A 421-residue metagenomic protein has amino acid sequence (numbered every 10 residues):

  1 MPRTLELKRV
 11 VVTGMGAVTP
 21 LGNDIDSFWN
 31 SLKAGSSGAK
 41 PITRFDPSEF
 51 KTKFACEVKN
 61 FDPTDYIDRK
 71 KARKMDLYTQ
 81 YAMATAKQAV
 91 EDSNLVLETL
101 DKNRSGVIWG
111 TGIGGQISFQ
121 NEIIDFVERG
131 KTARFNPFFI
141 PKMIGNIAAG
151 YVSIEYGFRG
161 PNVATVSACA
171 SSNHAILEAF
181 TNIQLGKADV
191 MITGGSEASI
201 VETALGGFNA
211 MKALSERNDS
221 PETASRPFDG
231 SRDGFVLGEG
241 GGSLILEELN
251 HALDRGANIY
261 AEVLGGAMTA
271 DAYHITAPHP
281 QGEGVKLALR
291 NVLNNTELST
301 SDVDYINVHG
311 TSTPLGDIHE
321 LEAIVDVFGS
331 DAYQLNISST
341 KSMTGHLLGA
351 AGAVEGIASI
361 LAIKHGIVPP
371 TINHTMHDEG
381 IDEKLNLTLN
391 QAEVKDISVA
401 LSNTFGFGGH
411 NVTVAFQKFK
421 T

Functional and structural regions predicted by a protein language model:
M1-K71, S93, N250-Y260, I357-T371 (+1 more regions): ACP-dependent fatty acid/polyketide chain-elongation machinery
M1-V12, L97-K102, T296-D302, Y333 (+1 more regions): Flexible, low-complexity linker/loop segments at domain and module junctions
R9-T13, K40, D219-T296, Y305 (+1 more regions): Condensing-enzyme catalytic core mediating Claisen C-C bond formation in acyl metabolism
V12, S27, K33-S167, S196-L205 (+1 more regions): Conserved beta-ketoacyl condensing-enzyme motif
A82-L95, A148-Y156, P161-E197, F235-A257 (+3 more regions): Active-site-proximal alpha-helical scaffold in enzymes
A89-D101, A252-I259, L289-Y305, V327-D331: Phosphate/pyrophosphate-binding loops at sites that engage ATP/ADP/AMP, CoA/4′-phosphopantetheine, polyphosphate
G130-N136, L177, T181, E197-D254 (+2 more regions): Glycine-/small-residue-rich "gating" segment that lines the acyl/pantetheine channel and substrate pocket
Y273-G282, T311-F328, L347-V354, L385-L387: Short glycine/threonine-rich loop-to-helix capping motif typified by GTGT followed within a few residues by an Asp-Pro
